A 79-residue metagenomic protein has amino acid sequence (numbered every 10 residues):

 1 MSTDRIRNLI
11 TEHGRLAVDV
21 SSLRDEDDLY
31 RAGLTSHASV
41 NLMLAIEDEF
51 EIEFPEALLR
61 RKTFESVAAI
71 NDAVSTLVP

Functional and structural regions predicted by a protein language model:
M1-L34, A38-M43, E49-P79: Phosphopantetheine-dependent thiolation modules in NRPS/PKS and related acyl-activating systems
